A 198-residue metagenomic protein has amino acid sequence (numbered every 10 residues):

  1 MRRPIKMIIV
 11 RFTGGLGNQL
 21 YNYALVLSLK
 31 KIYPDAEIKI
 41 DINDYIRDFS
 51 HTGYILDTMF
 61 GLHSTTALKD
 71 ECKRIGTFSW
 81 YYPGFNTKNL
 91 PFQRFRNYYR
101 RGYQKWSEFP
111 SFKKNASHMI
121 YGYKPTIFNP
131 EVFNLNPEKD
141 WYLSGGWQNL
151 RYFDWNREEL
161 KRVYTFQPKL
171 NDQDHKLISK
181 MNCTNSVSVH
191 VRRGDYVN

Functional and structural regions predicted by a protein language model:
M1-K6: Short, Lys/Arg-enriched N-terminal segments with co-localized hydrophobic residues within the first ~10-30 amino acids
M7-Y54: N-terminal pre-catalytic "stem/leader" segment of glycosyltransferase-like enzymes
I55-N198: Secretory-pathway luminal glycosyltransferase catalytic domains
